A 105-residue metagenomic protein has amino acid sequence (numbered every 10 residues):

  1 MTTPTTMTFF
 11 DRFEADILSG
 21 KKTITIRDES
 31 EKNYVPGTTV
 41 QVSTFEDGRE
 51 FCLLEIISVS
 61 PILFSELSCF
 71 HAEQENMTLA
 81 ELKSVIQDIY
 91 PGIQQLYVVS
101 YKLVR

Functional and structural regions predicted by a protein language model:
T2-R105: Structured alpha/beta reader/binder surfaces that contact nucleic acids or chromatin modification marks
